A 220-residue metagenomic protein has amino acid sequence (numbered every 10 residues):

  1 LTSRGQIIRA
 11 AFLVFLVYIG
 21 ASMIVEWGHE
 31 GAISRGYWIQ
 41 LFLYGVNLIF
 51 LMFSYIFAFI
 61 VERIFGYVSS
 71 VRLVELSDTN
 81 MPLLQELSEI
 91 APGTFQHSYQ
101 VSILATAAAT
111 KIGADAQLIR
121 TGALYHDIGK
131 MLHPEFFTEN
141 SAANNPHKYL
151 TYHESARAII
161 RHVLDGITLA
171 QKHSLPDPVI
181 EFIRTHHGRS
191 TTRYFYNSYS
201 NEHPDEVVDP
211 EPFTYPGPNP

Functional and structural regions predicted by a protein language model:
L1-F95: Generic detector of multi-pass transmembrane helix bundles and their immediately adjacent loops in polytopic membrane
L84-P220: Divalent metal-dependent catalytic cores for phosphoryl transfer on phosphate-bearing substrates
